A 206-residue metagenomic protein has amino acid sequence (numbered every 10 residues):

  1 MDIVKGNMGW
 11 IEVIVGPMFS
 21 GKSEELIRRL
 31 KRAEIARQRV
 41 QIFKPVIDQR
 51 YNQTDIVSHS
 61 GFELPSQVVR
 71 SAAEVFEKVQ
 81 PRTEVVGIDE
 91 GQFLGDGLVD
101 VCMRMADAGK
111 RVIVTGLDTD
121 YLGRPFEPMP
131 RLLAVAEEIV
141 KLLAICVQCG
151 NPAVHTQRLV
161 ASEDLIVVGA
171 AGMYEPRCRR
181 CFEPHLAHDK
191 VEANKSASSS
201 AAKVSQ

Functional and structural regions predicted by a protein language model:
M1-P81, D120-R131, K141-A144, V160 (+1 more regions): Conserved P-loop
R29, D100-A108, P128-V135: Catalytic-core regions built around general acid/base machinery
R39, R111, E138: Residues at the starts of beta-strands that form the adenosine-phosphate
P81-V85, G91: Short acidic/histidine-rich motifs immediately flanking catalytic phosphotransfer sites in two-component signaling
G87, R111-D118: Structural recognition of the conserved hydrophobic beta-strand(s) that form the central parallel beta-sheet of P-loop
E90-M105, Y121-F126: Conserved ATPase-coupling elements of RecA-like P-loop NTPase cores
L143-E163: A charged, well-structured terminal subsegment
